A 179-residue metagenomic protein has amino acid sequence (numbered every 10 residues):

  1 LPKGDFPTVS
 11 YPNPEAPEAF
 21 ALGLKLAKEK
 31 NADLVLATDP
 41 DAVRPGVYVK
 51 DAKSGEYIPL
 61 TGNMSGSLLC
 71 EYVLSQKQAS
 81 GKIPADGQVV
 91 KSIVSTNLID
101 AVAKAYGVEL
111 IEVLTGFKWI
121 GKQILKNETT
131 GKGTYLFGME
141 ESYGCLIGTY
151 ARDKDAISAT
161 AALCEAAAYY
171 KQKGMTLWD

Functional and structural regions predicted by a protein language model:
L1-W178: Phosphate-binding chemistry for phosphorylated carbohydrates and sugar-nucleotides
